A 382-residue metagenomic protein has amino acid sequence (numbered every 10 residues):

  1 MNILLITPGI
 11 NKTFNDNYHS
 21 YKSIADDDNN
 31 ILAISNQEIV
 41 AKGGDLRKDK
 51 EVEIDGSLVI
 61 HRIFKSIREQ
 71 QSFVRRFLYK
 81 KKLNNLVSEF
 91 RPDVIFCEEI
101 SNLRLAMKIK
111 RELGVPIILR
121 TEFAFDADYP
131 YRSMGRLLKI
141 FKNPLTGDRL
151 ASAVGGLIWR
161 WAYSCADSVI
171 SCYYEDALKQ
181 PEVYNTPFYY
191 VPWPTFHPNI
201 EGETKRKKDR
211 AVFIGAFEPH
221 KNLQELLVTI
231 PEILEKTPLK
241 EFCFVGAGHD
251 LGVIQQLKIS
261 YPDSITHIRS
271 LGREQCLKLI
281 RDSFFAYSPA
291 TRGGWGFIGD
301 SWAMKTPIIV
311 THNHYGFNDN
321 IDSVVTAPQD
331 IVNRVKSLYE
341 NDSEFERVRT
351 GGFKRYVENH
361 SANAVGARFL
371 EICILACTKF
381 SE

Functional and structural regions predicted by a protein language model:
M1-K48, I233-K236, N363: N-terminal subdomain of nucleotide-sugar transferases
K81-N85, F125, I140-V169: Membrane-proximal helix-turn-helix segments that form the acceptor-binding/catalytic region of lipid-linked
C97-N102, T121-E122: Short His-centered aromatic/hydrophobic patch
D167, R281-G293, T306: Acidic donor-binding loop of glycosyltransferase active sites
I170, T195, E203-K221, L227-I230 (+1 more regions): Conserved donor-binding/catalytic core segment of Leloir-type glycosyltransferases
I214, E241-I254, R269: Glycosyltransferase donor-sugar binding loop
I254-E274: Nucleotide-activated donor-binding/catalytic signature segment of Leloir-type glycosyltransferases, i.e., the conserved
E340-I374: A charged, aromatic-enriched C-terminal amphipathic alpha-helix characteristic of glycosyltransferases across folds
